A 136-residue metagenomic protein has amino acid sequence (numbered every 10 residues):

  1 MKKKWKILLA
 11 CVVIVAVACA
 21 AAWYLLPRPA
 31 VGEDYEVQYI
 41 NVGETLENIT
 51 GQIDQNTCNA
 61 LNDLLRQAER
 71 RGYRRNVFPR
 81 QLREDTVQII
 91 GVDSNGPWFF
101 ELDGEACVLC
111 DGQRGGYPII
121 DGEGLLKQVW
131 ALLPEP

Functional and structural regions predicted by a protein language model:
K2-C11, V15-P136: Function-determining sites in protein domains
